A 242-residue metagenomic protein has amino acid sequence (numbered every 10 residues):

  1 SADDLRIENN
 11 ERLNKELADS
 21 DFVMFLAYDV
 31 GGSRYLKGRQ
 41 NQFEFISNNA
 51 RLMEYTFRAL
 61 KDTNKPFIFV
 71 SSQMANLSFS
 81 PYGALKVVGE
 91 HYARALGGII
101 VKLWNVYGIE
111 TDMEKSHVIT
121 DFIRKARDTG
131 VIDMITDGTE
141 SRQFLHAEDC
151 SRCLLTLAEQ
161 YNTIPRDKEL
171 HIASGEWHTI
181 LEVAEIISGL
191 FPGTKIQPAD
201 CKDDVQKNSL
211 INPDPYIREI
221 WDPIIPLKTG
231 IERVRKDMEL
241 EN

Functional and structural regions predicted by a protein language model:
S1-E11: Rossmann-fold cofactor-recognition segment
A2, Y28, S72, L103-V106: Active-site loop/turn elements of alpha/beta-hydrolase fold enzymes, especially the short glycine-/histidine-rich
N10-N48: NAD(P)H-binding glycine-rich loop region in Rossmannoid oxidoreductase-like domains and their noncatalytic homologs
V23-F25, R51-A84, I99: Conserved Rossmann-fold NAD(P)-dependent oxidoreductase catalytic core, especially the SDR/UDP-sugar
S33-N41, L77-P81, T111-D112: Conserved catalytic-core motifs of eukaryotic protein kinase domains, centered on the activation segment
N48-Y55, P66, V88-G89, H146-D149: Conserved cofactor-binding/catalytic machinery of classical short-chain dehydrogenase/reductase
F79-G83, V87-R142, A147-T156, I186-S188: NAD(P)-dependent short-chain dehydrogenase/reductase
A126-N242: C-terminal substrate-binding subdomain of Rossmann-fold SDR/epimerase-dehydratase oxidoreductases
